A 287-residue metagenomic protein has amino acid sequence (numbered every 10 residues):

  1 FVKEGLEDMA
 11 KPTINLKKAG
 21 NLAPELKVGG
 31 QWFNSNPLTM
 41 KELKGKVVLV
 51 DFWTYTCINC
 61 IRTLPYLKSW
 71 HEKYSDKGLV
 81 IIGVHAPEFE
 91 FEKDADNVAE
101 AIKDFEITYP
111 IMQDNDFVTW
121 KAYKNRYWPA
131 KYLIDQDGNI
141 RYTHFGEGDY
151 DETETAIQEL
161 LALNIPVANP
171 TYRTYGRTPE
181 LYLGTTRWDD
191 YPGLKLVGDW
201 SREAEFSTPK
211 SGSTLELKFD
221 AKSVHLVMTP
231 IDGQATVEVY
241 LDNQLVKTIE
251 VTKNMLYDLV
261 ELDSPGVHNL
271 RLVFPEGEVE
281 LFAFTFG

Functional and structural regions predicted by a protein language model:
F1-W32, D151-G287: Non-globular targeting/processing and membrane-anchoring segments
E25-V48, H71-Y74: A short beta-strand-turn-helix
P37-I61, L67, I81-I82: Short active-site neighborhood of thiol/selenol oxidoreductases, capturing the structured segment around
K44-V48, D76-V80, E106-P110, Q136: Loop/turn elements at helix/coil->beta-strand transitions in domains of secreted/extracellular proteins
I61-D104, M112-K121: Structural microenvironment flanking redox-active thiols in thiol-disulfide oxidoreductases
K103-T108, Q113-A156, L262: Thiol/disulfide oxidoreductase modules built on the thioredoxin-like
